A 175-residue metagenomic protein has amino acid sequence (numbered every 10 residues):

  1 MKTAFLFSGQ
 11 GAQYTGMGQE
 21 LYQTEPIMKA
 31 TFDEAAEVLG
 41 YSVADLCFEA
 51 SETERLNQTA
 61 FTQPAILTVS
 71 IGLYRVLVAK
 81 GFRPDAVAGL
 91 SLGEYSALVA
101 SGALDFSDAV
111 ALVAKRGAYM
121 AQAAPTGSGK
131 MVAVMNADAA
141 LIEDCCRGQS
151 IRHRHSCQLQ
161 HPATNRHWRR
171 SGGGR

Functional and structural regions predicted by a protein language model:
M1-A88, H167: Helix-rich "cap/lid" substructures immediately adjacent to catalytic or cofactor-binding pockets
Q10-A12, L39, S101-R175: Alpha/beta catalytic cores of group-transfer enzymes, especially the acyltransferase/condensing modules of polyketide
G18-Q19, A100-G102: Short amphipathic alpha-helical segments
L21, A35, A97, C145-C146: Broad structural signal for hydrophobic residues in well-ordered alpha-helices, predominantly aliphatic
D33-E34, T68, G72-R75, E94 (+3 more regions): A broad detector of short, well-ordered amphipathic alpha-helices that serve as recognition/interaction surfaces
A50-S51, S91, V113-R116: A general structural motif at alpha-helix termini
I66, L73, A97-V99, Y119: Hydrophobic side chains within alpha-helical segments
S70, D85, G89-G93, A97 (+1 more regions): Gly/Ala-rich beta-loop-alpha elbow adjacent to hydrolase catalytic centers
